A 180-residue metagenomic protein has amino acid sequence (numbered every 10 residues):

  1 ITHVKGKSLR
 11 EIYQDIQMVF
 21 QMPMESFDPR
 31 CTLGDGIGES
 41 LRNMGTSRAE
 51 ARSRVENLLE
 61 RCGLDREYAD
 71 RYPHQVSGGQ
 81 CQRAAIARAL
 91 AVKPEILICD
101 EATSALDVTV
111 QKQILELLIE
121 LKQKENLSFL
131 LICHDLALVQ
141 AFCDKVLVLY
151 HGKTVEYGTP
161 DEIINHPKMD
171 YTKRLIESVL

Functional and structural regions predicted by a protein language model:
I1-Q17, N43, E162-P167: ABC ATPase NBD coupling module
R42, A49-E67, I176-E177: Conserved ABC ATPase "signature" region
Y72-V76, Q80: Conserved ABC ATPase signature
A91-E95: A short, proline-enriched helix->beta-strand linker immediately N-terminal to the Walker B motif in ABC-type P-loop
V139-A141: A short, surface-exposed alpha-helical micro-motif characterized by mixed small hydrophobic and charged/polar residues
Y157-G158: ABC ATPase "signature
